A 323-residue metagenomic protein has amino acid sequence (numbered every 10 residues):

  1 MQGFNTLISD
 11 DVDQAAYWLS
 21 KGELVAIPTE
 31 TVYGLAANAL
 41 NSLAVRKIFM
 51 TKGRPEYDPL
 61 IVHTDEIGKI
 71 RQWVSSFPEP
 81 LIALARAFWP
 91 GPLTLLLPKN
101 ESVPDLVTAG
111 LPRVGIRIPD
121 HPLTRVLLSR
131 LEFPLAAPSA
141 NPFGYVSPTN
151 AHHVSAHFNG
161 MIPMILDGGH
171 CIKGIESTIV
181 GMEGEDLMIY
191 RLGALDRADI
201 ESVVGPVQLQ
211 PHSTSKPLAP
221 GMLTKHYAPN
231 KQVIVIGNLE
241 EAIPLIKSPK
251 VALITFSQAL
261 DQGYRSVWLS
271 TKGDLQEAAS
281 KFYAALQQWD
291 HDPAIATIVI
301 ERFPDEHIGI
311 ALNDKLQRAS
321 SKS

Functional and structural regions predicted by a protein language model:
M1-S323: Active-site-adjacent structural elements in enzyme catalytic cores
